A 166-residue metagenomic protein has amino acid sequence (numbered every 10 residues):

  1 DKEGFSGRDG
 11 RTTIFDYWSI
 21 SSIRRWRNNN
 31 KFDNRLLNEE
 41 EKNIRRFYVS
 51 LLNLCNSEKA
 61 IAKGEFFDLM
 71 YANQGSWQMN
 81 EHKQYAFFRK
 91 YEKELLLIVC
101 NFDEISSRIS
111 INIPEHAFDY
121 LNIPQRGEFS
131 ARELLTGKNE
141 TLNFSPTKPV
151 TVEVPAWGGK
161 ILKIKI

Functional and structural regions predicted by a protein language model:
D1-F129, A156: Loop/helix patches that line or flank the sugar-binding groove of alpha-linked glycan CAZymes
F47, L142-I166: C-terminal beta-strand-rich structural cap/linker in extracellular carbohydrate-active enzymes
F88, R132, K163-K165: Residue-level detector of conserved, well-ordered beta-strand and adjacent loop positions that form binding/recognition
E94, E133-L135, T151: A general secondary-structure boundary signal
G127-T147: Solvent-exposed beta-strand/loop surfaces of large extracellular or lumenal domains
